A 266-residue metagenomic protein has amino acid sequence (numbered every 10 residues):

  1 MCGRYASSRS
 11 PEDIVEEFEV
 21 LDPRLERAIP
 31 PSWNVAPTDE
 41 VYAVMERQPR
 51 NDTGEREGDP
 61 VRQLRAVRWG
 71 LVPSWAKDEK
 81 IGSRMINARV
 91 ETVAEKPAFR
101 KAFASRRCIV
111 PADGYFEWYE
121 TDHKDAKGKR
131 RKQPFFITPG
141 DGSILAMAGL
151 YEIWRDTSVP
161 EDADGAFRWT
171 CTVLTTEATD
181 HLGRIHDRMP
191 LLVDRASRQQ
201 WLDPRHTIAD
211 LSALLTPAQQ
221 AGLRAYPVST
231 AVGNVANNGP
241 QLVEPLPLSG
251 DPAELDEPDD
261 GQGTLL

Functional and structural regions predicted by a protein language model:
M1-L266: Short linear sequence motif anchored by a di-proline
